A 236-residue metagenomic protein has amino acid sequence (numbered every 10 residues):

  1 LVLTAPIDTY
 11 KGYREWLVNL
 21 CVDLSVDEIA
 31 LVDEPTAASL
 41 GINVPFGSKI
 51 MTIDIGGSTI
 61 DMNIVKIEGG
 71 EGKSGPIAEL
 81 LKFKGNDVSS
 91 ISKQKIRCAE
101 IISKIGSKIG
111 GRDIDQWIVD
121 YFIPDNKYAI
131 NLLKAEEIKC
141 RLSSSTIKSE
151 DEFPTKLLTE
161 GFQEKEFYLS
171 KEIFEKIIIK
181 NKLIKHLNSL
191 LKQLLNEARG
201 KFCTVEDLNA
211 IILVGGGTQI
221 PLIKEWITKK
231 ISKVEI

Functional and structural regions predicted by a protein language model:
A5-I236: Oxyanion-binding/catalytic loops of NTP- or PPi-dependent enzymes
